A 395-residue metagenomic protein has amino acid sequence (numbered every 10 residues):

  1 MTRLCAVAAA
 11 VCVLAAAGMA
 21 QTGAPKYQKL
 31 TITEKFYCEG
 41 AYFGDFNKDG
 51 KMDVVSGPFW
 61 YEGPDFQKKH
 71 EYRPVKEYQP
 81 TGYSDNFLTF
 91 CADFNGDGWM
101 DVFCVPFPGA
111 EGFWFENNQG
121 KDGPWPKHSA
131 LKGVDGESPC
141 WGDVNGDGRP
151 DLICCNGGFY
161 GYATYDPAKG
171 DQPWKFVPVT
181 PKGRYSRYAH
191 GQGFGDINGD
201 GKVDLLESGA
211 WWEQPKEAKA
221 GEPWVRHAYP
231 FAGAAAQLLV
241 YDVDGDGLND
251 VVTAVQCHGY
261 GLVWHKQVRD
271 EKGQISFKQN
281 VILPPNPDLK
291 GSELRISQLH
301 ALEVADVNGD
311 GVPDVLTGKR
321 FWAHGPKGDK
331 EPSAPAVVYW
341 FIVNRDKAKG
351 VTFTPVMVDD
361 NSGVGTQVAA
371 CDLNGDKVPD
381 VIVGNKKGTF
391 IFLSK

Functional and structural regions predicted by a protein language model:
M1-T2: N-terminal secretory signal peptides that target proteins for export/translocation
C5-A17: Bacterial N-terminal signal peptides
G18-K395: Beta-propeller-forming repeat regions
